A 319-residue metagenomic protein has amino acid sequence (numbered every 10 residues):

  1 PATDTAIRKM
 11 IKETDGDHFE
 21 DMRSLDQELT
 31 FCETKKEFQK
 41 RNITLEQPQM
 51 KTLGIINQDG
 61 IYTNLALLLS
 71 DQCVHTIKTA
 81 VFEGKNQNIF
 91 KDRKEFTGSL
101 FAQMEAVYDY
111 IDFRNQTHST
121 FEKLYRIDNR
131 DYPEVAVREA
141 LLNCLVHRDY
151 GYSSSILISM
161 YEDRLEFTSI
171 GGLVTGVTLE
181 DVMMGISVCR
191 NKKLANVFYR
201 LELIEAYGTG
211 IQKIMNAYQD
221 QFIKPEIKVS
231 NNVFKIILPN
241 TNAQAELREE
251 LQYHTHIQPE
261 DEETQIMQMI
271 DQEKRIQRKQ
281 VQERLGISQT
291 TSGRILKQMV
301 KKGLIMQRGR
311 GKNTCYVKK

Functional and structural regions predicted by a protein language model:
P1-S154, M160-E162, T168-V188, G210 (+1 more regions): Active-site helix-to-loop segments that bind/position phosphate- or nucleotide-bearing substrates and donors across
L165-R200, Q244-P259: Glycine-rich/acidic phosphate-handling loop/turn and adjacent ATP-lid/helix of nucleotide-binding kinase/ATPase domains
N231-Q268: Conserved alpha/beta core segments of nucleic-acid transaction machinery
E260, Q277, R310-K319: Short, cationic-aromatic polyanion-contact patches
Q272-R284: Short acidic, hydrophobic short linear motifs in intrinsically disordered regions
T290: Key DNA-contact positions within bacterial/archaeal DNA-binding proteins
L296-K297: Short, hydrophobic-biased segments on the C-terminal half of alpha helices that form "recognition helices"
V300-R308: A short, conserved structural fragment
